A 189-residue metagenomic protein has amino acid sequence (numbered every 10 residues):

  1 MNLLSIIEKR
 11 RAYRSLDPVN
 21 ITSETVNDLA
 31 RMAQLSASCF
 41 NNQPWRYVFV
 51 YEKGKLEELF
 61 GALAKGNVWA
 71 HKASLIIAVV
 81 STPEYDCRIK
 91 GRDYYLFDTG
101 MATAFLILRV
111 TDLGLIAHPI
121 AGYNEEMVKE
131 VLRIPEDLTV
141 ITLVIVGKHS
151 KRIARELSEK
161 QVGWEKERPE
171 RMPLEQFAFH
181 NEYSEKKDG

Functional and structural regions predicted by a protein language model:
M1-G189: Acidic, surface-exposed loops and disordered segments
